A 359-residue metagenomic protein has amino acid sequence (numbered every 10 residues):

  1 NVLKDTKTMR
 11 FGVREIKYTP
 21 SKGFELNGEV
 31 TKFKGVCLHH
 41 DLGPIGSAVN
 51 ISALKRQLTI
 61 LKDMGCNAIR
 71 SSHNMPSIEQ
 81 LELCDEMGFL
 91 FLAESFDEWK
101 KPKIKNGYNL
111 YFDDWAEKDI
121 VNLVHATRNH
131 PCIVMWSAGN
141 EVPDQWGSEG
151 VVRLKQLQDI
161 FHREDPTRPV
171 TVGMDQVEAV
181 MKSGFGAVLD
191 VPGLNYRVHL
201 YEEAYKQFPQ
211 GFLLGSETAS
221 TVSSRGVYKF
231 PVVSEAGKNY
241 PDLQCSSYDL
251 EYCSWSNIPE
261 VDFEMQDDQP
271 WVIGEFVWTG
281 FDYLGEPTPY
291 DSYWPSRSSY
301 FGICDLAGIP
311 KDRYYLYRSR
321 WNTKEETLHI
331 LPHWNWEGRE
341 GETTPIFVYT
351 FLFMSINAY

Functional and structural regions predicted by a protein language model:
K4-Y359: Extended substrate-binding grooves/exosites of carbohydrate-active enzymes
